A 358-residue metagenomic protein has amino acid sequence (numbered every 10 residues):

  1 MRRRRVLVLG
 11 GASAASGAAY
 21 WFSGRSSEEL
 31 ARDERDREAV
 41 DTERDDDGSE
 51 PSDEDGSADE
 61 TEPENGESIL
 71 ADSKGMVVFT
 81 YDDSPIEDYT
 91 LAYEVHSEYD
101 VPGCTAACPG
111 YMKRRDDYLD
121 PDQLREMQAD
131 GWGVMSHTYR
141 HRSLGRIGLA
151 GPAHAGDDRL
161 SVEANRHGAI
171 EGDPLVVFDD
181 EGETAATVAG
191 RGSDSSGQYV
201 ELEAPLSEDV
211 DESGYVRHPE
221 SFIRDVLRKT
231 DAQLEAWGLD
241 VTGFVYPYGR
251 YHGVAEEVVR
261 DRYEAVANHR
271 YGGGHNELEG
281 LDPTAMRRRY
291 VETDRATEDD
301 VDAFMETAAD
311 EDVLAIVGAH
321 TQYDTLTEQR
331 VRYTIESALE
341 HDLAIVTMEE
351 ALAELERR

Functional and structural regions predicted by a protein language model:
M1-S13: N-terminal secretory signal peptides and thylakoid transit peptides that target proteins across membranes
W21-S73: C-terminal segment of N-terminal export signals and the immediately downstream linker at the start of the mature
D59-I170, P174, T184-A185, V226 (+5 more regions): Active-site beta->alpha N-cap acidic-glycine motif
V77, D83-E87, T297-E349: Catalytic grooves of carbohydrate-active enzymes
Y93-D100, D116-S136, V259-R260, N276-G280 (+2 more regions): Acidic (Asp/Glu)-rich catalytic clusters
A107, T138-R142, R250-Y251, A255-V301 (+1 more regions): His/Asp/Glu-enriched short active-site or ligand-binding loop at hydrolase and phosphoryl-transfer sites
L149-H154, R166-A169, S207-G214, E220 (+3 more regions): Interface-prone segments of viral and bacterial extracellular assemblies
T184-F222: Small/polar beta-strand repeat architecture
